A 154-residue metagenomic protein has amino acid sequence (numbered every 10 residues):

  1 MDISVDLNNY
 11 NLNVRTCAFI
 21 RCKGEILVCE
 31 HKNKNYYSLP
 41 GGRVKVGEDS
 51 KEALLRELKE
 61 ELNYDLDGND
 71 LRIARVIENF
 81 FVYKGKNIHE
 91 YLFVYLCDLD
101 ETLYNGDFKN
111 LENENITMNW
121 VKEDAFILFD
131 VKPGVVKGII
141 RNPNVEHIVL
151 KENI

Functional and structural regions predicted by a protein language model:
M1-C17, K23: Acidic, metal-coordinating catalytic segment for phosphate/diphosphate chemistry, firing primarily on the Nudix
V5, Y36-Y37, I77-F81: Short, solvent-exposed loop/turn segments at secondary-structure junctions
I20-R21, V28, C97, W120: Conserved hydrophobic "DFG−1" position in protein kinase catalytic cores
K23-G24, K34: A generic structural motif
H31: Short loop/turn segments immediately following the C-termini of beta-strands
N35-Y37, K109-I154: Nudix hydrolase/Nudix homology domain
S38-G42: A short gly/proline-enriched turn/hairpin at secondary-structure junctions
V44-N69, I77-V131: Unchanged
